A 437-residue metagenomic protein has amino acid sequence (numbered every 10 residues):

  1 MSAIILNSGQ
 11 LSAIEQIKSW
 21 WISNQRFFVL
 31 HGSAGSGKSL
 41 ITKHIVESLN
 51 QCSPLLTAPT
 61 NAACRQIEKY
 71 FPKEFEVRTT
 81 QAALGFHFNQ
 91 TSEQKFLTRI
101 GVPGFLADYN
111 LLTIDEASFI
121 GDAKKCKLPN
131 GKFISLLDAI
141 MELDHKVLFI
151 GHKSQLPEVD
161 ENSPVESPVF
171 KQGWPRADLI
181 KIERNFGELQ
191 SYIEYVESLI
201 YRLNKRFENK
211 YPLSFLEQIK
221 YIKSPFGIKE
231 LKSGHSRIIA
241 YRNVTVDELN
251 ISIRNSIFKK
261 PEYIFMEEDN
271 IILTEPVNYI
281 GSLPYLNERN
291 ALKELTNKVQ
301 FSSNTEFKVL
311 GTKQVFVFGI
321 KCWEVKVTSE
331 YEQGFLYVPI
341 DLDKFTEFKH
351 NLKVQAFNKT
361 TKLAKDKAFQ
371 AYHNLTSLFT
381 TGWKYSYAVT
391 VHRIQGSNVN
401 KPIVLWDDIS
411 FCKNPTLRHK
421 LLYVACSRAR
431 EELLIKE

Functional and structural regions predicted by a protein language model:
L6, L11-T42, A139-V147, K153-S302 (+2 more regions): Conserved helicase motor core of P-loop NTPases
S39-Q51: Walker A/P-loop NTP-binding motif
L55-N110: Inter-Walker segment of RecA-like/P-loop motor cores
L56, T113-I114, K146-H152, I435: Structural recognition of the conserved hydrophobic beta-strand(s) that form the central parallel beta-sheet of P-loop
C64-K69, G85-H87, G121-D122, L156-E161 (+3 more regions): Switch/connector loops and helix/strand junctions flanking conserved nucleotide-binding motifs in nucleotide-processing
Y109, E116-I120, K153-S154, P276 (+1 more regions): Conserved Walker B
A117-L136, K153-S163: Conserved ATPase-coupling elements of RecA-like P-loop NTPase cores
F318, W323-E437: C-terminal accessory regions
